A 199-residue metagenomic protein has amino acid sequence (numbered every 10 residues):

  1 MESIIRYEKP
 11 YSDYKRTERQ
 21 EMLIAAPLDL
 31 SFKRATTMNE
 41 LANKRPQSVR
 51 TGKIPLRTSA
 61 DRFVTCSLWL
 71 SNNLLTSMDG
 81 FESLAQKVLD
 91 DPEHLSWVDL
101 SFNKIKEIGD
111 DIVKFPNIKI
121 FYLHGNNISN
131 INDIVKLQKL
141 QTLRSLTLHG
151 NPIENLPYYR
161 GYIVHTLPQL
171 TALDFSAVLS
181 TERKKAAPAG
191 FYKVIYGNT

Functional and structural regions predicted by a protein language model:
M1-W97, R144-T147, P152-T199: The feature captures the LRR N-terminal capping module
L95-K106: Helix-adjacent hinge/juxtasegments
I105-K106, I112-I153: Extended, charged alpha-helical interaction scaffolds
